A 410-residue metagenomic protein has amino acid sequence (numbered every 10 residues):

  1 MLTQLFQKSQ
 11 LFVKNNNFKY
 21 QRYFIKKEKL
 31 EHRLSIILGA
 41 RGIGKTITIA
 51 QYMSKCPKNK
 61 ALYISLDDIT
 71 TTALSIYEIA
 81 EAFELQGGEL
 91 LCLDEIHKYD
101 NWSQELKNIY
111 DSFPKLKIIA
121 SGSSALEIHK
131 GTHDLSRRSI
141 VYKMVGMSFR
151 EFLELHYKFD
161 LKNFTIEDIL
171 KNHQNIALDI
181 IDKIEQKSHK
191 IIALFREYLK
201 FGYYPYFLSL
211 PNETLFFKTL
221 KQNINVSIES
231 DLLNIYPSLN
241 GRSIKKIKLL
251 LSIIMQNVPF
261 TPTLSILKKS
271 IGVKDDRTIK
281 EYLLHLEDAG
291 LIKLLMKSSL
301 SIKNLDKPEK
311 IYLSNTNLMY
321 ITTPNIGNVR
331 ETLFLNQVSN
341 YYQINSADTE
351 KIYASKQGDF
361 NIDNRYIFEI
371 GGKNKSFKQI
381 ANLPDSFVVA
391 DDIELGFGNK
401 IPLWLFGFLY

Functional and structural regions predicted by a protein language model:
M1-K27: N-terminal pre-Walker A segment at the start of P-loop NTPase domains
L2-Q4, K8-Q10, G131-I244: Interdomain motor-coupling "hinge/lid" segment immediately C-terminal to the ATP-binding subdomain of NTP-driven enzymes
I37: Hydrophobic anchor at the beta1->P-loop junction of P-loop NTPases
K45-T46: Conserved lysine of the Walker
N59-L90: Short glycine-rich substrate-engagement loop in P-loop NTPases that contacts/grips substrate
C92, K117-S123, K143: Structural recognition of the conserved hydrophobic beta-strand(s) that form the central parallel beta-sheet of P-loop
Y204-A354, N364: Accessory nucleic acid-recognition modules appended to NTPase machines
I352-Q357, G371-Y410: Catalytic cores of nucleic-acid endonucleases
